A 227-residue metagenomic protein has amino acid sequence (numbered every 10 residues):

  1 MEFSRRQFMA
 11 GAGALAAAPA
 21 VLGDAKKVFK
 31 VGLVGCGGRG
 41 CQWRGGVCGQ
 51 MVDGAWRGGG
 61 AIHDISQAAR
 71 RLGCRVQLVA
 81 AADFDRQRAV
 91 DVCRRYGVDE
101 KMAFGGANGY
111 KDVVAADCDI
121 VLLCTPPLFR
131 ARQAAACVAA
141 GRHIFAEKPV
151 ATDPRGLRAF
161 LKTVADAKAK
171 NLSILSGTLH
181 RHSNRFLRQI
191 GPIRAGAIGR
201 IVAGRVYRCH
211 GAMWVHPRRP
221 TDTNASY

Functional and structural regions predicted by a protein language model:
M1-R142, R158-I174: N-terminal glycine-/serine-/threonine-rich beta1-alpha1-beta2 phosphate-ribose binding loop of Rossmann-like
G35-Q42, D53-G58, A169-S176, H180-Y227: Predominantly a Rossmann-like dinucleotide-binding segment in NAD(P)-dependent oxidoreductases
V79, L123, V150-D153, L179: A generic secondary-structure micro-motif detector that highlights 1-2 residue hydrophobic/ambivalent hotspots embedded
V121, I144, I201-G204: Hydrophobic residues within beta-strands of alpha/beta enzymes
G141-D153: ADP-ribose/adenylate-binding Rossmann-like module
D153-R155, N184: Conserved PLP phosphate-binding loop immediately N-terminal to the Schiff-base lysine helix in PLP-dependent enzymes
